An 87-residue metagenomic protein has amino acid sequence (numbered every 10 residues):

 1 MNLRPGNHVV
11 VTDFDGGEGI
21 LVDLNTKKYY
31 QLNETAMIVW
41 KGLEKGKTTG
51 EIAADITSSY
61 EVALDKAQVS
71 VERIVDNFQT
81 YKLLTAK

Functional and structural regions predicted by a protein language model:
M1-M37, K41, K87: Acidic, low-complexity/disordered tracts enriched in E/D and polar residues
K28-K87: Long, charge-rich, low-complexity alpha-helical segments
